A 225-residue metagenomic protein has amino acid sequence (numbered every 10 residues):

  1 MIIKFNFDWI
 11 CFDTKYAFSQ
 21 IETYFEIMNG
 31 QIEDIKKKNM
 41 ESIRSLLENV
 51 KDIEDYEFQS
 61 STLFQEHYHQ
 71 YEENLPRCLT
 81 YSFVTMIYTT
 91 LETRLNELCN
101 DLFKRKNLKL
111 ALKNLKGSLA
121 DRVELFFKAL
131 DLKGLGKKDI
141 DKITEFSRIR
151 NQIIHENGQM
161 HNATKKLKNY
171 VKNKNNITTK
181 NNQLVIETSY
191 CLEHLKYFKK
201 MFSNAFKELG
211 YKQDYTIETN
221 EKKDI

Functional and structural regions predicted by a protein language model:
M1-T85, K137-T144, R148, T164-I225: Extended intrinsically disordered or low-complexity regions, especially N/C-terminal cytosolic tails and loops, rather
C78-L98: Ordered, amphipathic secondary-structure segments that act as subunit-interaction surfaces in large macromolecular
T90, R150-I153: Conserved short aromatic-hydrophobic micro-motifs
L95-R148, H155-E156: Short non-catalytic regulatory patches outside canonical folded cores
I154-T164: Substrate-binding/catalytic groove segments of enzymes that remodel or degrade extracellular structural polymers
